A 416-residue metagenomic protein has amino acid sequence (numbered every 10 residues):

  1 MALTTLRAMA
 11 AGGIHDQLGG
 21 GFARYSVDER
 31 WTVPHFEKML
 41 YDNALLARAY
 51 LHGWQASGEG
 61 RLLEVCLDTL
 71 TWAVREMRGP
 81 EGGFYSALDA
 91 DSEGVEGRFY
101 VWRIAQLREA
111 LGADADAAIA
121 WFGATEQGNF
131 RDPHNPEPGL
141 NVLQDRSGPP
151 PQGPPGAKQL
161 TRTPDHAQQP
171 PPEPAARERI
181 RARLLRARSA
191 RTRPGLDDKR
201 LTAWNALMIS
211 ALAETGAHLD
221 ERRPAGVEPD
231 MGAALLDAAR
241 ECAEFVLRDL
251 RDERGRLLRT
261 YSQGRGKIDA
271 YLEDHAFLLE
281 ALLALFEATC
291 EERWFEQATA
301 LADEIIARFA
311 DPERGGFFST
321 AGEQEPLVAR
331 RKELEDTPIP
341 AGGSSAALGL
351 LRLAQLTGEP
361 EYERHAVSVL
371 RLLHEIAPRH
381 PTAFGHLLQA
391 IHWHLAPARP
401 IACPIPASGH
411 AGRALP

Functional and structural regions predicted by a protein language model:
M1-P416: Glycan-recognition and catalytic cores of secretory/periplasmic carbohydrate-active enzymes
